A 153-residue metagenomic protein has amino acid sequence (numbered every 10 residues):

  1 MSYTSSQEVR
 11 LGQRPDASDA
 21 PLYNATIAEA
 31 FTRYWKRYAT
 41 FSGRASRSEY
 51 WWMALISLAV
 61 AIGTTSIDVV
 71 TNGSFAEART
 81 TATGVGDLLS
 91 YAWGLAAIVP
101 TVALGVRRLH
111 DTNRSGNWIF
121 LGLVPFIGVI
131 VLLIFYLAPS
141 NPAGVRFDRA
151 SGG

Functional and structural regions predicted by a protein language model:
S2, A61-I98: Membrane-helix interface segments in multi-pass membrane proteins
S2-I56, A103-N117, I134-G153: Membrane-interface extramembranous regions at the lipid-water interface
T26, A30, L58, D87-Y91 (+1 more regions): Extracytoplasmic/secreted proteins, especially bacterial periplasmic and envelope-associated proteins
S42-G43, A78-T81, D111, L121-G122: Helix-boundary and loop/linker segments of multi-pass membrane transporters
E49, M53, D87-G94, I119 (+1 more regions): Residue-level signature of transmembrane alpha-helical entry/exit and packing/kink sites in multi-pass membrane
A61, A92, A96-A103, I127-I134: Alpha-helical transmembrane segments
T65-D68, T101, G122, L132-Y136: Structural signal for membrane-spanning alpha-helices in multi-pass inner-membrane proteins, emphasizing helix cores
I119-G128: Short hydrophobic membrane-inserting alpha-helices and related fusion/pore-forming segments
